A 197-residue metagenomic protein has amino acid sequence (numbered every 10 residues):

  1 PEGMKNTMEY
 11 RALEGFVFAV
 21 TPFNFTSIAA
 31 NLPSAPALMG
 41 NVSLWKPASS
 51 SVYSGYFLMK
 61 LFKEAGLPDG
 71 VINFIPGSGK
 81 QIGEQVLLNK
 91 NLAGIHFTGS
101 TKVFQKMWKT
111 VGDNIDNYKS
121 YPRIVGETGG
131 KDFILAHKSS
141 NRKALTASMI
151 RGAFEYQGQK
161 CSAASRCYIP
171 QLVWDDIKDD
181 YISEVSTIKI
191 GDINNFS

Functional and structural regions predicted by a protein language model:
E2-D69, K143: Conserved small-residue-rich beta-alpha loop and adjacent elements that most often cradle the phosphate/pyrophosphate
M4-M8, N73-H96: A structured beta-alpha segment of the ubiquitous adenosine-cofactor-binding alpha/beta core
V17, F23-S27, G79-Q85, G99-V103: Beta-loop-alpha module in the N-terminal Rossmann-like domain of NAD(P)-dependent dehydrogenases, especially those
V17, G40, I72, L92-I95 (+1 more regions): Structural signal for hydrophobic
I28-A30, G55, E84, F104-M107 (+1 more regions): Short glycine-/acidic-enriched loop or helix-start segments at secondary-structure transitions that form or flank
A35-A37, V86, D116: Hydrophobic/aromatic ligand-binding patch that stacks against planar heteroaromatic rings of cofactors or nucleotides
K46-A48, P76, K138: Short beta->alpha connector loops at strand-helix junctions that form conserved, small/polar/Pro-enriched
L61-G66, L88-N89, G94, T101-S197: ALDH superfamily catalytic-core signature
